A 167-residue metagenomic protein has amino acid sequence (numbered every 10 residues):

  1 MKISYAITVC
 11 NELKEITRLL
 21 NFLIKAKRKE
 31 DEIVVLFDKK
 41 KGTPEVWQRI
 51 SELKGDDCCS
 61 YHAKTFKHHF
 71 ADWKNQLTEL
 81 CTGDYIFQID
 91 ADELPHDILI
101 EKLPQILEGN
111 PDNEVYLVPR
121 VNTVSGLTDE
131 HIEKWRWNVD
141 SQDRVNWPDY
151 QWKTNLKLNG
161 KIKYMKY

Functional and structural regions predicted by a protein language model:
K2-Y5, D31-V35, N113-Y116: Hydrophobic beta-strand segments of well-ordered beta-sheets in folded domains
I3-E15, L19, A26, L36: A conserved hydrophobic helix/loop-capping motif in glycosyltransferases and polysaccharide synthases
N21-A63: Acidic donor-binding segment of Leloir-type glycosyltransferases
A63-F70: Short, acidic/glycine-rich phosphate-metal binding loop used to engage nucleotide
A71-T78, D97-Y167: Catalytic-site signature of metal-activated, phosphate-bearing donor transferases, centered on the GT-A/GT-A-like
I86: Short aromatic/hydrophobic "clamp" motif used to bind/position activated sugar donors
D90-L94: The conserved acidic donor/metal-binding loop of glycosyltransferases
